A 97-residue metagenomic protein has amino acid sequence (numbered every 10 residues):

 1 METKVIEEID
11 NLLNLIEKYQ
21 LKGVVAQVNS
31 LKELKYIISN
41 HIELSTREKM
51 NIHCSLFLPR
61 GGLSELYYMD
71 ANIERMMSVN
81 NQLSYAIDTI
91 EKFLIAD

Functional and structural regions predicted by a protein language model:
M1-E33, I87-A96: Short terminal alpha-helical segments
M1-K4, I16-Y19, G23, L44 (+3 more regions): Non-transmembrane, amphipathic alpha-helical segments
E7, N11, S30, T46 (+3 more regions): Intrinsically disordered, low-complexity segments enriched in glycine/proline and serine/threonine
K18-S64: Amphipathic alpha-helical interaction modules
C54-D97: Amphipathic alpha-helical binding modules
